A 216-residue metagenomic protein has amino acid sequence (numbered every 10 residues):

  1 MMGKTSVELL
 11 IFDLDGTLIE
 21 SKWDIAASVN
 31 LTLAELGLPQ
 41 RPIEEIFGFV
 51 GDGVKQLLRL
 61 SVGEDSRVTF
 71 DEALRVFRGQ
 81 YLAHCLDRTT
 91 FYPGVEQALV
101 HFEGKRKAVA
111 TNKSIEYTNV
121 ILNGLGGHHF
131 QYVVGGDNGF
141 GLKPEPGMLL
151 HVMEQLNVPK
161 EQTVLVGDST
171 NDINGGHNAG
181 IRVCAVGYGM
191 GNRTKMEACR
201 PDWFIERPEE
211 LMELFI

Functional and structural regions predicted by a protein language model:
M1-L9, E44, S114, N119-I216: Asp-based, Mg2+/Mn2+-dependent phosphohydrolase catalytic module
M2-G48: Active-site neighborhood of HAD-like aspartate-dependent phosphohydrolases
A27, E35-D65, D71, P93: Alpha-helical substrate-recognition element adjacent to the catalytic core
V29, A98-N123: Substrate-recognition element of Asp-dependent hydrolases with the DxDx(T/V) motif
V29-L33, V50, V54, L58 (+3 more regions): Hydrophobic alpha-helical core bundles mediating ligand binding, dimerization, or RNAP-core interactions
P39, R106-A108, R182, D202: Residue-level detector of anion-binding/catalytic polar loops
R59-V100: Metal-dependent phosphoesterase signature
E96-E103, I173-N178: Surface-exposed amphipathic alpha-helices with a cationic face
